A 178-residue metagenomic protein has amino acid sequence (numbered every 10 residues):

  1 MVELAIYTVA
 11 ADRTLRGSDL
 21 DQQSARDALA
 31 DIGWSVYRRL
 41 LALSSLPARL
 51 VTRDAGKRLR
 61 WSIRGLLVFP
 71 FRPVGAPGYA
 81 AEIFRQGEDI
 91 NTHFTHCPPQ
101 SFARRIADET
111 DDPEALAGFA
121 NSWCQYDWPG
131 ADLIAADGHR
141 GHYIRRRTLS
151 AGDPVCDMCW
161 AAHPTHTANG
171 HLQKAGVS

Functional and structural regions predicted by a protein language model:
M1-N91, P98, F102-W123, G138-D153 (+1 more regions): N-terminal accessory segment detector
W128-L133, H139: Active-site-proximal segments of catalytic enzyme domains that coordinate small-molecule cofactors or metal ions
C156-W160: A short beta-strand motif that forms the metal-chelation/ATP-contact edge of phosphoryl-transfer active sites
